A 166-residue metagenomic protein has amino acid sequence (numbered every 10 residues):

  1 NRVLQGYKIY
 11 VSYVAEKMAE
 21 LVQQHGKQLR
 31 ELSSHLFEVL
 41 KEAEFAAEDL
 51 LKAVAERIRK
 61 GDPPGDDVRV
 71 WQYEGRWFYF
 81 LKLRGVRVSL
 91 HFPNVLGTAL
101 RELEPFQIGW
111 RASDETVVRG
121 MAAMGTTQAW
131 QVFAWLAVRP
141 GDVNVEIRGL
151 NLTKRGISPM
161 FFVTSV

Functional and structural regions predicted by a protein language model:
N1-V166: Internal intein/HINT superfamily modules and their associated LAGLIDADG
